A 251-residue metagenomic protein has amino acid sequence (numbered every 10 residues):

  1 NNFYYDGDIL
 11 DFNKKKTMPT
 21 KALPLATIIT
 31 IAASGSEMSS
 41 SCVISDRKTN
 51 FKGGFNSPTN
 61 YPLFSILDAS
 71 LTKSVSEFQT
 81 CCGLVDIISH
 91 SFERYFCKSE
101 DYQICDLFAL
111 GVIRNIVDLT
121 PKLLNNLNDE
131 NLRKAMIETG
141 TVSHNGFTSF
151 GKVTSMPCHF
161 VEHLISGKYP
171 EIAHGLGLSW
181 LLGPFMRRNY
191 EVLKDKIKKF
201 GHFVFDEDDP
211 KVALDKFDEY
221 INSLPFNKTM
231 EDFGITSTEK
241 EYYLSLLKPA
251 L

Functional and structural regions predicted by a protein language model:
N2-D101: A glycine/threonine-rich phosphate-anchoring loop and its flanking beta-alpha core in nucleotide/phosphate-binding
I31-A33, C81, H144, A173 (+2 more regions): Short glycine/serine/threonine-biased micro-segments
G83, I87, G111, N115 (+1 more regions): Generic alpha-helical secondary structure signal
I88, L182, M230: Residue-level signal for inorganic ion chemistry
R94, K98-K216: Active-site segments that bind and position negatively charged phosphate/pyrophosphate groups
K194-L251: C-terminal charged capping/lid subdomain of soluble metabolic enzymes
